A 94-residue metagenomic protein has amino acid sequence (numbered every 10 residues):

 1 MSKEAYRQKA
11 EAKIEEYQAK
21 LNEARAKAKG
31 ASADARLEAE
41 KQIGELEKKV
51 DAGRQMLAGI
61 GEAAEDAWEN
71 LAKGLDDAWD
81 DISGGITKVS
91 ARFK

Functional and structural regions predicted by a protein language model:
K3-F93: Amphipathic alpha-helical membrane/lipid-surface binding segments
